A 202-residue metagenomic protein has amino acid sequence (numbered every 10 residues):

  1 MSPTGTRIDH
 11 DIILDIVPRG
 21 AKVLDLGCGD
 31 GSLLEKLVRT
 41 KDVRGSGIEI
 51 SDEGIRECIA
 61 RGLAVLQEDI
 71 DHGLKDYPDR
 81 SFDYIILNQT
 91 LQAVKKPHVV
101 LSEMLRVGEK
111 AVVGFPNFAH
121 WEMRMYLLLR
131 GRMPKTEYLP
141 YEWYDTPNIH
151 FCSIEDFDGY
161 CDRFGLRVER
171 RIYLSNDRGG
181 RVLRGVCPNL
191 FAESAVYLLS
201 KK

Functional and structural regions predicted by a protein language model:
T4-G20: Conserved alpha-helix/loop element of class I SAM-dependent methyltransferases that forms part of the SAM/SAH-binding
R19, R80-S81, V107: Alpha-helix C-terminal capping/helix-to-coil transition sites in glycosyltransferase folds
G27-G29: Class I SAM-dependent methyltransferase "Motif I" SAM/SAH-binding loop
S32, K36-G73: Class I SAM-dependent methyltransferase SAM/SAH-binding core
G73-D79: Short conserved loop adjoining the S-adenosyl-L-methionine
Y84-K95: A short SAM/SAH-binding and catalytic strip from SAM-dependent methyltransferases
H98-E103, K110-K202: S-adenosyl-L-methionine-dependent methyltransferase catalytic module, highlighting the catalytic core
